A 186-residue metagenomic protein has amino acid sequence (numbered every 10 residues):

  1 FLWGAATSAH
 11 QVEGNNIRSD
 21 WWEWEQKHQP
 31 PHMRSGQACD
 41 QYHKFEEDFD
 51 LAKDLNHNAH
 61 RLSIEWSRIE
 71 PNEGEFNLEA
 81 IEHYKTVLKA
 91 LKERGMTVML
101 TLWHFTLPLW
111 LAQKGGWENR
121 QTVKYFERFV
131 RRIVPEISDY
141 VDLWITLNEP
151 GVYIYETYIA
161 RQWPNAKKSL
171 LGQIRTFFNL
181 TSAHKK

Functional and structural regions predicted by a protein language model:
F1-H28, E73, E82-K186: Active-site region of glycoside hydrolase catalytic domains
Q11-Y84, L100: Active-site-adjacent substrate/metal-binding segments within catalytic domains of carbohydrate-active enzymes
